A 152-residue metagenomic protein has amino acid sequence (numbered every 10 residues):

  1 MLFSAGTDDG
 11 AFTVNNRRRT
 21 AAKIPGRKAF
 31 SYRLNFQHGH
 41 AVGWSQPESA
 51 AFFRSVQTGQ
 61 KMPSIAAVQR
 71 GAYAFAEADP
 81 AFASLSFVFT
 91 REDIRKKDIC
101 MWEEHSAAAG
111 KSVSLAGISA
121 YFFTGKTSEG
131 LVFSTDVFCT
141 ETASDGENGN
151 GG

Functional and structural regions predicted by a protein language model:
F3-A5: Short beta-strand/loop motif that positions the catalytic acidic residue of the alpha/beta-hydrolase fold
T7-F12, G39: Acidic catalytic loop of the alpha/beta-hydrolase fold
A11-V14, K28-Y32, G59-I65: Acidic/polar loop patches that form or flank catalytic/metal-binding clefts of enzymes that bind anionic ligands
T13-A21: Short alpha-helix in the alpha/beta-hydrolase fold that links the catalytic acid
T20, I24, V113-L115: Alpha-helix C-terminal capping segments
I24-A41: Catalytic histidine neighborhood in serine/cysteine hydrolases with alpha/beta-hydrolase-type architecture
W44-S84, V88, S112: Surface beta-strand/loop "capping" patches
D79-G152: C-terminal beta-sandwich/jelly-roll accessory domains of carbohydrate-active enzymes
